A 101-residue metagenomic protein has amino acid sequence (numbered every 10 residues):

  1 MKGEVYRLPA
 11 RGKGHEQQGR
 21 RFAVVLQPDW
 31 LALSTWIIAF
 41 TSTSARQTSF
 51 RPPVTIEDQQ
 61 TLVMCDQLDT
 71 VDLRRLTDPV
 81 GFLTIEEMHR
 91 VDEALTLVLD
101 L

Functional and structural regions predicted by a protein language model:
M1-L101: Conserved functional hotspots at enzyme active or ligand-binding sites that engage polyanionic ligands
